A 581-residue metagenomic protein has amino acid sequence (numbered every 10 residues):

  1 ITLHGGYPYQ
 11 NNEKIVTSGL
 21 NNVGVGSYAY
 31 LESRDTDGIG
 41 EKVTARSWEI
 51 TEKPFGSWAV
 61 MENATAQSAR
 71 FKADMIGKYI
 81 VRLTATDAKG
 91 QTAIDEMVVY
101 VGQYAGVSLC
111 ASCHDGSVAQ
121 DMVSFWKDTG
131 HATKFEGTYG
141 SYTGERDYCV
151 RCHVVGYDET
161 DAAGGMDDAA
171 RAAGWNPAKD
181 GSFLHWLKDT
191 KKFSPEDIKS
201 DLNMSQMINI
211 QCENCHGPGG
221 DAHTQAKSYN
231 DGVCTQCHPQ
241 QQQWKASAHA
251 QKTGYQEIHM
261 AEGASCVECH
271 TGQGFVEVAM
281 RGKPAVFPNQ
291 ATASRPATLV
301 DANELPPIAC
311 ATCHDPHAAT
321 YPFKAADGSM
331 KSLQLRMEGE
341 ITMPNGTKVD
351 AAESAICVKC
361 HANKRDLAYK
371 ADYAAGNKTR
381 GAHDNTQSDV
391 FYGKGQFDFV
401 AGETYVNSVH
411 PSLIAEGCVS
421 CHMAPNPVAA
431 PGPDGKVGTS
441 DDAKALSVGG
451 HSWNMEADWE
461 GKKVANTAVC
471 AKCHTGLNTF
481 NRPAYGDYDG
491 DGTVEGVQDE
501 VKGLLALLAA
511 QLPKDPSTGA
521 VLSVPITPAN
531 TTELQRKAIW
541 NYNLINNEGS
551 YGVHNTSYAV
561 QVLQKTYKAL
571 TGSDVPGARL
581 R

Functional and structural regions predicted by a protein language model:
I1-Q396, S408-K444, M455-R581: Short sequence/structural segments immediately N-terminal
F399-G402: Extended alpha-helical scaffolding segments
H451: Functionally engaged cysteine thiol sites
